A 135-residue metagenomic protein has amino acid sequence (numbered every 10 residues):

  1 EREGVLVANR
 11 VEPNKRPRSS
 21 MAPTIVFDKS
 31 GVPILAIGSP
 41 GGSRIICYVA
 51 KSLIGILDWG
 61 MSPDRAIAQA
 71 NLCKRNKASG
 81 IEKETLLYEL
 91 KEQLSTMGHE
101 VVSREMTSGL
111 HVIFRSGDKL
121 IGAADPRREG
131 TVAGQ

Functional and structural regions predicted by a protein language model:
E1-R104: Proteins synthesized as precursors that undergo proteolytic processing into mature forms
L86-Q135: Cofactor-centric catalytic regions
